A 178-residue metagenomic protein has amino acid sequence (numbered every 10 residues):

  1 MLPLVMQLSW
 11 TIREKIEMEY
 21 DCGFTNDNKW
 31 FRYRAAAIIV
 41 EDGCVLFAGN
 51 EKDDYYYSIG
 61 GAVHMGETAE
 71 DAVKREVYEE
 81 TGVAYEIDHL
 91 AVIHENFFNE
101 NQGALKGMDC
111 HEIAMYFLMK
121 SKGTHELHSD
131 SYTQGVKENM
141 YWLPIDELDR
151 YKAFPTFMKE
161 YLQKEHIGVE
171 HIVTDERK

Functional and structural regions predicted by a protein language model:
M1-E17: N-terminal amphipathic/basic-hydrophobic helices that include classical n-h-c signal peptides and signal-anchor
I12, E51-Y55, D130-K178: Nudix hydrolase/Nudix homology domain
I12-A36, G107: Acidic, metal-coordinating catalytic segment for phosphate/diphosphate chemistry, firing primarily on the Nudix
K29-F31, L105-I113, Y132-K137: A generic structural micro-feature
E41-V83: Conserved Nudix-box catalytic region and its N-terminal flanking loop in Nudix hydrolases and closely related
G43-V45, D53-D54, H64, I93-N99 (+1 more regions): Short, charged/polar surface micro-motifs in flexible loops or helix N-caps
A84-I93: A short coil-to-beta-strand element that immediately follows conserved catalytic motifs
F98-L127, Y161: Active-site-adjacent beta-strand/loop module that shapes the phosphate/pyrophosphate-binding cleft
